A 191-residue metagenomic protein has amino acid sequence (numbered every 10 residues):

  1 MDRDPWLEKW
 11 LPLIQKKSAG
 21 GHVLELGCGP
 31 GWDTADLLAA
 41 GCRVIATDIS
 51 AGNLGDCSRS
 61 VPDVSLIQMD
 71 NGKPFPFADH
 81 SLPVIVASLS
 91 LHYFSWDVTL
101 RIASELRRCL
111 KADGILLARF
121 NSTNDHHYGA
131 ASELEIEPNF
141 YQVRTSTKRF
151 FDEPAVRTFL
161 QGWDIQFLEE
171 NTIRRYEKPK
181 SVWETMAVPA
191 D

Functional and structural regions predicted by a protein language model:
M1-V23, G29-P74, L117-D191: Class I (Rossmann-like) S-adenosyl-L-methionine-dependent methyltransferase catalytic domain, capturing the SAM-binding
G21, S81, D113-G114: Surface-exposed loop/turn positions
F75-I85: A short acidic, Gly/Pro-enriched loop at the edge of an enzyme's catalytic core that lines a small-molecule cofactor
A87-S90: A short beta-strand submotif of the Rossmann-like class I SAM-dependent methyltransferase core that lines
H92-F94: A short His-aromatic
W96-D97, G129: Conserved catalytic-core motifs of eukaryotic protein kinase domains, centered on the activation segment
D97-V98, P179: Short, solvent-exposed loop/turn segments at secondary-structure boundaries
L100-A112: A short glycine-rich, Lys/Arg-flanked "PGG" loop and its adjoining helix->strand segment in the class I
